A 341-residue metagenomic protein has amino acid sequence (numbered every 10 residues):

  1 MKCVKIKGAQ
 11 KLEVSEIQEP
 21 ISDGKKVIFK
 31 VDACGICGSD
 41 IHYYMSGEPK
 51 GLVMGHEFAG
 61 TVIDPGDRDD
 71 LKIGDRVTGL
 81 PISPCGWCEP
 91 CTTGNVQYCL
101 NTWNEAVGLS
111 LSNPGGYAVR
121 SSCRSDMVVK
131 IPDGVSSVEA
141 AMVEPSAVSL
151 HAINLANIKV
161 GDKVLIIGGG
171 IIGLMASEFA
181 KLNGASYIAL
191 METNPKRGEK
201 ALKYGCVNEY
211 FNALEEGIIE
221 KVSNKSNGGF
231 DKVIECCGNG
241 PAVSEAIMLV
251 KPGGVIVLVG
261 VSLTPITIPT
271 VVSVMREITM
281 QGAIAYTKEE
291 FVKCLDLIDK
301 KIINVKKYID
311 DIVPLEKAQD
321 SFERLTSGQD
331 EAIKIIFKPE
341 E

Functional and structural regions predicted by a protein language model:
M1-A59, V119, K338-E341: Short N-terminal strand-loop motif that marks the start of NAD(P)H/FAD-dependent oxidoreductase cofactor-binding domains
C3, G240, S244-M248, K288 (+1 more regions): C-terminal hydrophobic helical "lid"/dimerization subdomain of Rossmann-like NAD(P)H-dependent oxidoreductases
E19-C34, G47-T92, P132-G134: Glycine-rich beta-strand-centered segment in the early N-terminal region that forms part of a ligand/cofactor-binding
W87-I167, K306: NAD(P)H dinucleotide-binding glycine-rich loop of Rossmann-like/cofactor-binding domains, especially the beta1-alpha1
D133-E215: Mid-domain Rossmann-like dinucleotide-binding core that forms the NAD(H)/NADP(H) cofactor-binding site
A156, E199-T279: Glycine-rich cofactor phosphate-binding loops and adjacent beta1-alpha1 units of small-molecule cofactor enzyme domains
T193-N194, S262, Y286: Residues in the short beta-alpha loop(s) of Rossmann-like NAD(P)-binding domains
